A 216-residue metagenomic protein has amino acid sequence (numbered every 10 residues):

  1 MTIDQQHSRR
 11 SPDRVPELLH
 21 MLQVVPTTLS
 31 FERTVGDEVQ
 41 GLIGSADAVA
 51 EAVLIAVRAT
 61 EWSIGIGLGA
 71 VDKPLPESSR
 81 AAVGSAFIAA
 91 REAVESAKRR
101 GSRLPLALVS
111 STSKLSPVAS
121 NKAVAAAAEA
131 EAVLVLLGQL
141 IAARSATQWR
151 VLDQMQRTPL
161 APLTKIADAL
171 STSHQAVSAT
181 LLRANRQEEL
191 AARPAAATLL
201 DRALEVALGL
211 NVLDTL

Functional and structural regions predicted by a protein language model:
M1-L216: Regulatory and interdomain segments flanking nucleotide-handling catalytic cores in signaling/defense enzymes
